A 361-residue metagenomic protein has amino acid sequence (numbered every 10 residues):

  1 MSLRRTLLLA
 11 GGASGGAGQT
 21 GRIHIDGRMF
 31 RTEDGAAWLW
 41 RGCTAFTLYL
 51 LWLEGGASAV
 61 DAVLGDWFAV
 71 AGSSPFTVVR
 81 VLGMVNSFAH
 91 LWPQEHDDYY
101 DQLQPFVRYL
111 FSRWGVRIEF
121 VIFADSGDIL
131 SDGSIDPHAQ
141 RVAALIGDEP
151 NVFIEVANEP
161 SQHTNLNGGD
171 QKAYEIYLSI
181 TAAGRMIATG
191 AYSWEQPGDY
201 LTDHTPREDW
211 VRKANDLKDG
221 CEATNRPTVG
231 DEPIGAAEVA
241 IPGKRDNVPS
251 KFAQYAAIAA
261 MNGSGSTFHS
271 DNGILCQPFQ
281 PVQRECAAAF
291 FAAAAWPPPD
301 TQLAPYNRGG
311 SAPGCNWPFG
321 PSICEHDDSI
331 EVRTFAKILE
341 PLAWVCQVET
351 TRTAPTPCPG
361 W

Functional and structural regions predicted by a protein language model:
M1-G15, T356-W361: Enriched but not universal
M1-S2, T77, P305, I330 (+1 more regions): Intrinsically disordered, low-complexity regions enriched in serine, threonine, proline and polar/charged residues
A13-D26, A312-C315, P321-S322: Short linear motifs in intrinsically disordered
T20-G198: Active-site mouth of glycoside hydrolases
V63, Q102, F106-Y109, R141 (+3 more regions): Charge-rich, solvent-exposed alpha-helical interaction surfaces
P150-P298, N307-F319, H326-T334: Extracellular glycoside hydrolase catalytic/binding regions
A292-Q302, T334-V345, E349: C-terminal, non-catalytic tails of nucleotide-sugar-dependent glycosyltransferases
A304, S311-C324, V332, C346-T350 (+1 more regions): Extracellular/cell-surface secretome signature
